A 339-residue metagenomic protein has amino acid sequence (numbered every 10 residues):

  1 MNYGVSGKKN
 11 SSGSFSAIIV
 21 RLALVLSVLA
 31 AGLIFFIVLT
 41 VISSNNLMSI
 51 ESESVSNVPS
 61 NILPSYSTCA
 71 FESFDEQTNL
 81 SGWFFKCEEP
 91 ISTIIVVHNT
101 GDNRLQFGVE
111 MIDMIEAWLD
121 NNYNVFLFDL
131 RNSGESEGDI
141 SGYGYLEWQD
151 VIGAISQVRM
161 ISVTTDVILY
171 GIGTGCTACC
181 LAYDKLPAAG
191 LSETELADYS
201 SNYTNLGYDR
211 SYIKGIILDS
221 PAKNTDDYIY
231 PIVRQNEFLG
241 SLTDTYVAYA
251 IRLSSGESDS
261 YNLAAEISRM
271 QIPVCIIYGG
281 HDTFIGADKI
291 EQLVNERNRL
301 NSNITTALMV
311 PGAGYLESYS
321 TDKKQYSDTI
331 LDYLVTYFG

Functional and structural regions predicted by a protein language model:
S16-E72, S81-W83: An N-terminal hydrophobic leader/cap segment in hydrolases
G101-E116, L130, D288: The serine-hydrolase catalytic nucleophile loop
I115-E137: Conserved alpha/beta-hydrolase
S141-S162: Alpha/beta-hydrolase active-site loop
D184-D259, A265-E266: Hydrolase active-site cap/lid region
M270-Q271, I276-Y278, D282: Short beta-strand/loop motif that positions the catalytic acidic residue of the alpha/beta-hydrolase fold
T283-Q292: Conserved alpha/beta-hydrolase "acid-adjacent" motif
A313-K324: Catalytic histidine-centered segment of alpha/beta-hydrolase-like enzymes
